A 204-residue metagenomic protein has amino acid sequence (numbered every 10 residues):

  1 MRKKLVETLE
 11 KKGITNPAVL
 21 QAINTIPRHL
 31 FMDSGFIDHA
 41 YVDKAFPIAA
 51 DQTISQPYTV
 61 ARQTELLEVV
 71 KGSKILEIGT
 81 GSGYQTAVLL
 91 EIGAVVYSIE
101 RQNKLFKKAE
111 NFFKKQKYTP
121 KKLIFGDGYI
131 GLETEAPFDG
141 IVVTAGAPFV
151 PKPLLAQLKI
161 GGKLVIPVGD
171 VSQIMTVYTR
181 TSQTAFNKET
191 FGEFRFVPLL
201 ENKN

Functional and structural regions predicted by a protein language model:
M1-L76, Y84-V88, I92, L105-K108 (+2 more regions): Class I SAM-dependent transferase core
E68-N187: Conserved nucleotide-cofactor-binding alpha/beta core module
